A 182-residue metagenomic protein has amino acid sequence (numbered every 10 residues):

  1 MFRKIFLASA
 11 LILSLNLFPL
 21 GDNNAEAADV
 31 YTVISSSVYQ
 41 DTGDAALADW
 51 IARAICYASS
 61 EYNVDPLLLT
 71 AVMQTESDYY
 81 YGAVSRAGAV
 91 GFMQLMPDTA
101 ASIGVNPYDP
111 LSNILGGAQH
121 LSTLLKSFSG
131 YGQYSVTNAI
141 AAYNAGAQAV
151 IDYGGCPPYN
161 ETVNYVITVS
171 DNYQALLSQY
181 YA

Functional and structural regions predicted by a protein language model:
M1-D22: Sec-dependent N-terminal signal peptides of Gram-positive bacterial secreted proteins and lipoproteins
E26-A182: Catalytic glycan-binding domains that act on GlcNAc-containing polysaccharides
